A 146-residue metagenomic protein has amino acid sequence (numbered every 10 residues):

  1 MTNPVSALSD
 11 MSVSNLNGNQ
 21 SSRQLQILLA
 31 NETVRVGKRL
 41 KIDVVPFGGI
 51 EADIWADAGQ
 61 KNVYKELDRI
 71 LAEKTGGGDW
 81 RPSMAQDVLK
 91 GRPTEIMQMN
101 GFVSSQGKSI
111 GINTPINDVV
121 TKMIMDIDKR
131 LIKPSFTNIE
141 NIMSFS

Functional and structural regions predicted by a protein language model:
M1-N17, S21-V36: Active-site-proximal catalytic alpha-helix in oxidoreductases
L25-S146: NAD(P)-dependent Rossmann-like dehydrogenase/reductase catalytic/cofactor-binding core
